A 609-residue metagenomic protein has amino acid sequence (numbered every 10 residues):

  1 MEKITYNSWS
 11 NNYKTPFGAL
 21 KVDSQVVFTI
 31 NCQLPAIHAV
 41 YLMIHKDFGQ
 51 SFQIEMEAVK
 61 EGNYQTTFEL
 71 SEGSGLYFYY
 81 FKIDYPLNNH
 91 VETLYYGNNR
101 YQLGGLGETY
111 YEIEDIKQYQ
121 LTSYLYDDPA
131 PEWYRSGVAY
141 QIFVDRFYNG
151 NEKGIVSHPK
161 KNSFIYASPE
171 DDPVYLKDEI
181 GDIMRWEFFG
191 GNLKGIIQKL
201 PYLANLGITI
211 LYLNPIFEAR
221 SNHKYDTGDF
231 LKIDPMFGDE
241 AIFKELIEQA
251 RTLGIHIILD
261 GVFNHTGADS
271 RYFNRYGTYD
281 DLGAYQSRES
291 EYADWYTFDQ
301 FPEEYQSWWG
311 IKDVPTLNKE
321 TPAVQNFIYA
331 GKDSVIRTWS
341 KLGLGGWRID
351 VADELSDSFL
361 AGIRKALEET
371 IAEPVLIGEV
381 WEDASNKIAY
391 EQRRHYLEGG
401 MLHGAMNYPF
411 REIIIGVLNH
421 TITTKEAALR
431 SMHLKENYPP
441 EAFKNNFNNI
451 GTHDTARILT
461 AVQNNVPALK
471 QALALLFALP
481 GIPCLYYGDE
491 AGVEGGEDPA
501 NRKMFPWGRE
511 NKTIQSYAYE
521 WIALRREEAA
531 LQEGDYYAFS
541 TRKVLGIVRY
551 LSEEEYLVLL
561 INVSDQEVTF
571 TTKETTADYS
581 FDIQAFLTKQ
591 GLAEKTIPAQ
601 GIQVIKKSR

Functional and structural regions predicted by a protein language model:
M1-R135: Glycan-association/targeting regions that enable binding to alpha-glucans and other polysaccharides
I30, I142, L203, L213 (+10 more regions): Conserved, mostly hydrophobic/aromatic
L34, V138, K589-R609: C-terminal beta-strand-rich structural cap/linker in extracellular carbohydrate-active enzymes
I37-K46, Y77, E567-L587: Beta-strand-rich binding/interaction modules
F143-T209, I216-K341, I363-E369, N386 (+1 more regions): Substrate-binding/active-site clefts of carbohydrate-active enzymes
D145, A389-E391, L397-G399, H403-G404 (+2 more regions): Aromatic/acidic polysaccharide-binding cleft in carbohydrate-active enzymes
I247-H256, N264-H265, S270-D281, G345 (+4 more regions): Active-site-proximal helices and loops of the catalytic beta/alpha 8
A538-E574: Carbohydrate-binding surface patches
